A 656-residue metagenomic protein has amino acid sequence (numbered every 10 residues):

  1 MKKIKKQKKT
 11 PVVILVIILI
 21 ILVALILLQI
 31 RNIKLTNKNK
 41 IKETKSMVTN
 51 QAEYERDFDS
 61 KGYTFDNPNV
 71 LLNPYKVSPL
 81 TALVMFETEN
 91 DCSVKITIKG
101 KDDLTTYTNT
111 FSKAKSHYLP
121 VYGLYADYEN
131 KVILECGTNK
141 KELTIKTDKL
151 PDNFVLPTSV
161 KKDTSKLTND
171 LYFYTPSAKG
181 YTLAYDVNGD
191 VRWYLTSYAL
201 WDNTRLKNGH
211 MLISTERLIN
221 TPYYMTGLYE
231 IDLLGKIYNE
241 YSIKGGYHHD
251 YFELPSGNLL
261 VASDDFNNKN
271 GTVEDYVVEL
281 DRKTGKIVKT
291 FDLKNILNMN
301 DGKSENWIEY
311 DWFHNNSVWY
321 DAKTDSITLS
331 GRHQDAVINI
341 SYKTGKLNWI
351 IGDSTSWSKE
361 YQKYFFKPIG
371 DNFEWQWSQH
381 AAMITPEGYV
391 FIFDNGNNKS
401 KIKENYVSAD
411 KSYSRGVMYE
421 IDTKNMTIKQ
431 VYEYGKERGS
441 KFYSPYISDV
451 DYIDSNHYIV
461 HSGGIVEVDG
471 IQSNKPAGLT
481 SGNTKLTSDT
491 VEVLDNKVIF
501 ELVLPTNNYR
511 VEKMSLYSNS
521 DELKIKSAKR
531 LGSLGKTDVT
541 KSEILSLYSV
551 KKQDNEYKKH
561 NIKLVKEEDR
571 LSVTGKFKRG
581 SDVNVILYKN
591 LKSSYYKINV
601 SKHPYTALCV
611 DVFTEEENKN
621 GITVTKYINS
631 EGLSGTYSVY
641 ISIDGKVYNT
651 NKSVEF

Functional and structural regions predicted by a protein language model:
M1-Q7, L28, N169-D170: Intrinsically disordered, low-complexity segments of exported/surface proteins
K2-L19: N-terminal Sec-pathway targeting helices
V23-I41: Membrane-interface motif at the C-terminal end of an N-terminal transmembrane signal
N39, E43-S46, T64-V94, I98 (+3 more regions): Histidine-/acidic-rich catalytic cores in large beta-rich domains
M47-Q51: N-terminal accessory regions of S-adenosyl-L-methionine
A52-S60: Transition segment at domain starts
T97-T105: Extracellular low-complexity, O-glycosylation-prone stalks/linkers
T108-A114: Short beta-strand segments within Ig-like beta-sandwich modules, predominantly Fibronectin type-III
